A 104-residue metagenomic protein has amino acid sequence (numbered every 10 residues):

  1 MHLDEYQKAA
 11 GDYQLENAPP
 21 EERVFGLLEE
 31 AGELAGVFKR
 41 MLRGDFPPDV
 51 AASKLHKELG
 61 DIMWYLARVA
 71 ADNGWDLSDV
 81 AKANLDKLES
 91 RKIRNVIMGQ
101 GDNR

Functional and structural regions predicted by a protein language model:
M1-R104: Flexible "arm" and connector segments at domain edges
